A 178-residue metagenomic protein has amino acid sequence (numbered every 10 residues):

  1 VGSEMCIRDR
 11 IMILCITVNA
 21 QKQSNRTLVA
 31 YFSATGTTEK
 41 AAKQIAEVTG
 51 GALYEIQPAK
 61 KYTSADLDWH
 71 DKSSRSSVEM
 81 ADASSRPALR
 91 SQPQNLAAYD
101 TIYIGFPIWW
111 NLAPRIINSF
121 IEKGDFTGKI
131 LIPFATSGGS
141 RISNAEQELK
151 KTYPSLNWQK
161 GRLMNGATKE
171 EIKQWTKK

Functional and structural regions predicted by a protein language model:
V1-I7: Short, small-residue-biased leader/transition segments that mark boundaries at the very start of proteins
I7-C15: Bacterial N-terminal signal peptides
M12, A34-G36, G138: Short, glycine/serine-rich, charged loops/turns that create anion-binding and catalytic segments at active sites
T17-T101, N111-A113, N118, E122 (+1 more regions): N-terminal beta1-alpha1-beta2 submodule of the flavodoxin-like/Rossmannoid cofactor-binding fold
F106-P107: Glycine-rich, N-terminal phosphate-binding loop of Rossmann-like dinucleotide-binding domains
I132-N165: Short, glycine-/small-residue-rich phosphate/pyrophosphate-handling segment
